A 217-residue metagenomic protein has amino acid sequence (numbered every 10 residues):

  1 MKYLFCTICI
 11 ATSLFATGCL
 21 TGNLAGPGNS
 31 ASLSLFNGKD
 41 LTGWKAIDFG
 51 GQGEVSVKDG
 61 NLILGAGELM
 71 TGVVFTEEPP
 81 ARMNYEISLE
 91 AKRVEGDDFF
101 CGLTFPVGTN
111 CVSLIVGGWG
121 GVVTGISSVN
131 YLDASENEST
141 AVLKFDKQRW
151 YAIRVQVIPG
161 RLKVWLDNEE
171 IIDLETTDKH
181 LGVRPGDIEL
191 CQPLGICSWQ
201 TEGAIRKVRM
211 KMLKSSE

Functional and structural regions predicted by a protein language model:
M1-L4: Positively charged n-region of N-terminal signal peptides that target proteins for export
C6-T17: Bacterial N-terminal signal peptides
C19-E217: Carbohydrate-interacting regions of secretory-pathway proteins
